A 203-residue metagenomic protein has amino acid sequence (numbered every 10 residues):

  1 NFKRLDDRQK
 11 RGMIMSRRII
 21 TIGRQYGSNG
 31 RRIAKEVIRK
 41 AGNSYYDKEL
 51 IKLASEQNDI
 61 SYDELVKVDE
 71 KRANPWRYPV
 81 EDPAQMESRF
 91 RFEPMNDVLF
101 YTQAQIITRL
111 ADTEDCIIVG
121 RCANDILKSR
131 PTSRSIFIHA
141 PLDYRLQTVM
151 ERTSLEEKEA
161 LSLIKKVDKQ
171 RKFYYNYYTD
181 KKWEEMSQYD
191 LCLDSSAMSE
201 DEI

Functional and structural regions predicted by a protein language model:
N1-I14: Short, Lys/Arg-enriched N-terminal segments with co-localized hydrophobic residues within the first ~10-30 amino acids
S16-I19: Extreme N-terminal starter segment of soluble prokaryotic enzymes
I22-K35: Glycine-rich phosphate-binding P-loop
S44-S55: Short beta-strand-centered segment that lines the nucleotide-binding/catalytic pocket of NTP-utilizing
S55-D115: ATP-dependent small-molecule kinase phosphotransfer cores that center on conserved nucleotide phosphate-binding segments
L65, P75-E81, E156-E200: Small-molecule kinase domains that catalyze NTP-dependent phosphoryl transfer to phosphate-bearing small molecules
G120-N124: Short, polar loop motifs at secondary-structure junctions
S129-R152, E157-K166: Conserved phosphate-donor/acceptor-positioning beta-strand/loop module used by diverse small-molecule
